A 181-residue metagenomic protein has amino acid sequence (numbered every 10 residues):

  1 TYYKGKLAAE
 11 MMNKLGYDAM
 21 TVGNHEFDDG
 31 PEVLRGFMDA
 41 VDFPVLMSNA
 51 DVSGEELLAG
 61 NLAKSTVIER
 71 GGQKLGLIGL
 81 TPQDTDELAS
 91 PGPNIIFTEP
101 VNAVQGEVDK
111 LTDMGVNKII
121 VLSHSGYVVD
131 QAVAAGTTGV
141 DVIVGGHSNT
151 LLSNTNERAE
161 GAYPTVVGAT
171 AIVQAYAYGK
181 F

Functional and structural regions predicted by a protein language model:
T1-F181: Acidic, metal/ion-coordinating pockets
